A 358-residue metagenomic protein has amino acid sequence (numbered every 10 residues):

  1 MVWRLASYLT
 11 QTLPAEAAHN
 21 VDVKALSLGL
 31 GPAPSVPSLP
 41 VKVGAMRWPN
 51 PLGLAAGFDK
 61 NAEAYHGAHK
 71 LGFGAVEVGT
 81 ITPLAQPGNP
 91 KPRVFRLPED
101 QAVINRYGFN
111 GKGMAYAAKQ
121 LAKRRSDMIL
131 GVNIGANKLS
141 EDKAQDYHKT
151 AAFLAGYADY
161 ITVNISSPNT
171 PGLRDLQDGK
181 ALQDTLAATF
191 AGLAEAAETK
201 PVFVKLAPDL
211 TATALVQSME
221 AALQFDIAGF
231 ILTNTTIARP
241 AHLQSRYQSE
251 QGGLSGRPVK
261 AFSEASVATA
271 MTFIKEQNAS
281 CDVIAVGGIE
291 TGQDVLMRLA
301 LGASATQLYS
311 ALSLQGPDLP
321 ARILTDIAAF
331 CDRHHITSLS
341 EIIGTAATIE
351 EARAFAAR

Functional and structural regions predicted by a protein language model:
M1-L130, K138: N-terminal capping/small domains of soluble enzymes
M1-P34, R93-F95, D100-M114, K119 (+3 more regions): Alpha/beta catalytic cores of nucleotide-metabolism and tRNA/nucleoside-modifying enzymes
P14, L54, V76, A117 (+6 more regions): Conserved, mostly hydrophobic/aromatic
V23-P34, P168-A181, L215, E220-A279: Glycine/Thr-rich beta-alpha phosphate-binding loop at enzyme active sites
M46-G53, S126-I134, E195-L210, F273-A285: Short beta-strand/loop segments at the ligand-binding rim of alpha/beta enzyme cores
N61-A68, H148, L210-Q224, I289-T306: Catalytic cores of alpha/beta
G72-Q86, I165-S167, G229-R239, I289 (+1 more regions): Glycine-rich phosphate-binding active-site loops on the catalytic face of alpha/beta enzymes
L84-R93, M114-A115, K123, N169-K200 (+4 more regions): Active-site-adjacent beta->alpha loops and helix N-cap segments on the catalytic face of soluble alpha/beta enzymes
